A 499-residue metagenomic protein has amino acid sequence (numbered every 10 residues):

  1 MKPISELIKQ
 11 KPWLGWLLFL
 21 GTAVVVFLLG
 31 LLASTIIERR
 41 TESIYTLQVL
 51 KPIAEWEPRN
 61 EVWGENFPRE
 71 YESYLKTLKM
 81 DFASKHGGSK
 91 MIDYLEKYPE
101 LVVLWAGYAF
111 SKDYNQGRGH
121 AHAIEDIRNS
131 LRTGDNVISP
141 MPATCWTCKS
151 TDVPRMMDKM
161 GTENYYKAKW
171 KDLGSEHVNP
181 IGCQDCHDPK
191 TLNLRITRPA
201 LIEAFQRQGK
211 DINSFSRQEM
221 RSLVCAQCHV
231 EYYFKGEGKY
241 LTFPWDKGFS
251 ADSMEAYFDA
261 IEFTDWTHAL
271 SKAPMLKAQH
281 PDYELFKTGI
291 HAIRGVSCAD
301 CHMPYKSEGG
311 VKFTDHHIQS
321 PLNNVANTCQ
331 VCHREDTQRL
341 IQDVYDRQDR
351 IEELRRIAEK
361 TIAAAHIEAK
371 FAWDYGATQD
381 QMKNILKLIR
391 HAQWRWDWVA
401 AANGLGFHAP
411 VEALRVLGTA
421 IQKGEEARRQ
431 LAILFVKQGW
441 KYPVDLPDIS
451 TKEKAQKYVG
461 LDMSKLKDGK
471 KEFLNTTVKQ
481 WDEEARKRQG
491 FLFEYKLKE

Functional and structural regions predicted by a protein language model:
P3-F19, L29-R118, D158-D300, P304-T477 (+1 more regions): Primarily the internal scaffold of c-type cytochrome electron-transfer domains, especially repeated/multiheme c-type
V24-L28: N-terminal accessory segment detector
S111, R118-A143, S175: Long, charge-dense tracts
P142-C145, D152: Long, structured ligand/cofactor-binding scaffold of large enzymes
K149-S150, D188: Short loop/turn segments at strand-loop or loop-helix junctions that form parts of catalytic or ligand-binding pockets
E484-E499: Extended, compositionally biased alpha-helical segments that mediate assembly or anchoring
